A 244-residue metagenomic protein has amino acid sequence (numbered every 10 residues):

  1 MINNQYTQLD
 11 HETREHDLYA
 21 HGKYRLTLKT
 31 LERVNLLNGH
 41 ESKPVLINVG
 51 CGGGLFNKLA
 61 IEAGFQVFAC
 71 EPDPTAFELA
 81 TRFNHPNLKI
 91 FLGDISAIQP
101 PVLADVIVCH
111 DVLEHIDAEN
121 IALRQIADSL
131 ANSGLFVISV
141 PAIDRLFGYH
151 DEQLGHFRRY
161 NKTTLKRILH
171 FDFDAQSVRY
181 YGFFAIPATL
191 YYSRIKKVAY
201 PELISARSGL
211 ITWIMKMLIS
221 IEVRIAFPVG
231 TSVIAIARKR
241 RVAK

Functional and structural regions predicted by a protein language model:
M1-V102, V106-H110, N120-L123, I204 (+4 more regions): Conserved N-terminal segment of class I S-adenosyl-L-methionine
D111-H115: A short His-aromatic
N120-L135: A short glycine-rich, Lys/Arg-flanked "PGG" loop and its adjoining helix->strand segment in the class I
F136-R158, K162-R167: Short, glycine-/aromatic-enriched active-site segment of Class I SAM-dependent methyltransferases
F173-F183: Conserved S-adenosyl-L-methionine
A185-I214: C-terminal helical/coil "lid" or tail adjacent to the Rossmann-like core of SAM-dependent
